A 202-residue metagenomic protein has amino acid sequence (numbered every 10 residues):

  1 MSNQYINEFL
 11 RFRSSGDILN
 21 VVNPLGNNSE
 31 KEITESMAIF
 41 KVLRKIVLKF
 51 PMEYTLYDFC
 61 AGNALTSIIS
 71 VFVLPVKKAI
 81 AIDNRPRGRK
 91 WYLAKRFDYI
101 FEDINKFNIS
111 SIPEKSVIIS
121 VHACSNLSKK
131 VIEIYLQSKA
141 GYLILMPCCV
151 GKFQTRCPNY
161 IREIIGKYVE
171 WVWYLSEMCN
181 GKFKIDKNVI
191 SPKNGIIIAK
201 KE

Functional and structural regions predicted by a protein language model:
M1-E202: Class I S-adenosyl-L-methionine
